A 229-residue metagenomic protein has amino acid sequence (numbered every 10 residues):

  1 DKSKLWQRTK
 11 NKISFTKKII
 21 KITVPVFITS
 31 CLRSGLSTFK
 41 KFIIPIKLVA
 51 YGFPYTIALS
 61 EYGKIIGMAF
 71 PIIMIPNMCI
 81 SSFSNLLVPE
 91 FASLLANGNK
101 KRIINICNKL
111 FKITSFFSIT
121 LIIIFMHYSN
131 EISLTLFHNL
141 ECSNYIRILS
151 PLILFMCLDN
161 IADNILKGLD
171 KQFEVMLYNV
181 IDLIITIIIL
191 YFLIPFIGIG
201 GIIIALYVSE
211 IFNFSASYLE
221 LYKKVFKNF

Functional and structural regions predicted by a protein language model:
D1-T9, K41, D163, F192 (+1 more regions): C-terminal transmembrane helix end/exit motif
T16-I20, I66, N99-F116, T120-Y128 (+1 more regions): Interfacial transmembrane-helix starts/ends
K18-S34, G67-F70, M74, T114 (+3 more regions): Residue-level signature of transmembrane alpha-helical cores of multipass secondary-active transporters and flippases
C31-P76, S93, S133-F137: Helix-terminus/linker motif at the lipid-water interface of multi-pass membrane proteins
I73-G98: Helix-loop junctions and terminal segments of transmembrane helices in multi-pass membrane transport/translocation
T120-H138, F196: Short membrane-interface helical motifs at transmembrane helix boundaries in multi-pass membrane transporters
F125, E174-I199, S209-E220: Alpha-helical transmembrane segments of multi-pass membrane transporters and transport-associated inner-membrane enzymes
P151-N179, F192: Membrane-interface junctions at transmembrane-helix termini in multi-pass inner-membrane proteins
